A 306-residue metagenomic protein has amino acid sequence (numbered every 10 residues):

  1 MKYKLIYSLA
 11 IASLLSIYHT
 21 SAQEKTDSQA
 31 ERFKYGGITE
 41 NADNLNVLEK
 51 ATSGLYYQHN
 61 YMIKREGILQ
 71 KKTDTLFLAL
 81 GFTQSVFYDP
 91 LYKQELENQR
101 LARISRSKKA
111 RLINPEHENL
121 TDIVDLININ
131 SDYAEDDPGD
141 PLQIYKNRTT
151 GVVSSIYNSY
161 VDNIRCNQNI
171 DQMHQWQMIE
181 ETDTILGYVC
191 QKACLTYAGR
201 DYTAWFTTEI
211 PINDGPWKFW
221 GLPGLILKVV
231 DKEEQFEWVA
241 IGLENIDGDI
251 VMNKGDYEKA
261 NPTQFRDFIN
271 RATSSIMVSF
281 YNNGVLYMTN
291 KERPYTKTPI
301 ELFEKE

Functional and structural regions predicted by a protein language model:
M1-I6, Q23: Positively charged n-region of N-terminal signal peptides that target proteins for export
S8-S16: Bacterial N-terminal signal peptides
T20-Q168, M173, I179-T182, V189 (+1 more regions): Extracellular or lumenal secretory-pathway regions
I185-L186, Y197: Structural motif
Q191-M252: Gly/Pro-enriched, hydrophobic low-complexity segments that function as extracytoplasmic propeptides/linkers
